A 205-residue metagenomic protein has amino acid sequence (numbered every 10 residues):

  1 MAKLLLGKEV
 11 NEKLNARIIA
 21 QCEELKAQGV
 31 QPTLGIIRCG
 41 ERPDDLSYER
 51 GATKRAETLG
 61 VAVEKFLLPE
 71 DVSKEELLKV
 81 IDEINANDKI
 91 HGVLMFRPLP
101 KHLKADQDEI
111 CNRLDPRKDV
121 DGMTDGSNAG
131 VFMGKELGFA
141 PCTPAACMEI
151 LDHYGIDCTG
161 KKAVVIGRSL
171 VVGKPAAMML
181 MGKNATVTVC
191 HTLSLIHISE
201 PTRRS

Functional and structural regions predicted by a protein language model:
M1-Q28: Positively charged, low-complexity intrinsically disordered leader regions
L46-L59, V172-M179: Short, solvent-exposed amphipathic alpha-helices that sit in or adjacent to ligand/effector-binding or catalytic
A56-E70, V187-V189: Short beta-strand elements in bilobed, periplasmic/extracellular small-molecule ligand-binding domains
E76-D88: Short, well-structured alpha-helical segments in soluble
H91-K162, A176: Anion-binding alpha/beta catalytic cores of soluble intermediary-metabolism enzymes, centered on
I166-K174, M179-L195: NAD(P)-binding Rossmann-fold cofactor-contacting core
I196-S205: Single conserved hydrophobic/aromatic residue that forms the stacking wall/gate of nucleotide- or nucleobase-binding
